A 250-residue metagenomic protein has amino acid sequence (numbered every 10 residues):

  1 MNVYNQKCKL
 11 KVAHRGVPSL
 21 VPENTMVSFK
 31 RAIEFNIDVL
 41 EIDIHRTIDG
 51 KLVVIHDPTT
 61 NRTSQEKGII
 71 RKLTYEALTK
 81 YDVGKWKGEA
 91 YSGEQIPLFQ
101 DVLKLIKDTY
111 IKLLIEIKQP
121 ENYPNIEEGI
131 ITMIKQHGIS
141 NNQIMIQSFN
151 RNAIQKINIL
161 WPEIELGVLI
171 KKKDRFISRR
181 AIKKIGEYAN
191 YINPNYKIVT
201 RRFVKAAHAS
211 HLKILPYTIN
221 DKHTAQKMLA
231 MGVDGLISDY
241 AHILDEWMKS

Functional and structural regions predicted by a protein language model:
M1-S250: Phosphate-group recognition and catalysis centered on beta-loop-alpha active-site segments
